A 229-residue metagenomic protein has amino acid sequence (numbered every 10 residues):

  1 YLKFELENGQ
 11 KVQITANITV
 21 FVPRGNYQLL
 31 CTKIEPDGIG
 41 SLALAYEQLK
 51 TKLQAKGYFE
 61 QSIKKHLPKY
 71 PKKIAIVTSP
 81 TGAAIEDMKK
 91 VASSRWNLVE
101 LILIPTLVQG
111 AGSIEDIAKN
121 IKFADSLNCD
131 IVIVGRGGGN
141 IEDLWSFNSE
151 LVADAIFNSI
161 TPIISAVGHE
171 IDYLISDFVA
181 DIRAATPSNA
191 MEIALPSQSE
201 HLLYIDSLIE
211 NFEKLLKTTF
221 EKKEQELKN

Functional and structural regions predicted by a protein language model:
Y1-E5: Beta-strand/loop nucleic-acid-binding surfaces
E7-V20: OB-fold and OB-like beta-barrel modules that bind single-stranded nucleic acids
A16, C31-K33, I76-P80, R136 (+3 more regions): Flexible glycine-/small-residue-rich
T19-L44: OB-fold/S1-family single-stranded nucleic acid-binding modules
I34-P36, T106-V108, G137-G139, H169-D172 (+1 more regions): Short, ordered loop/turn segments at secondary-structure junctions
G38-A43, V99-I102, L151-E170, L174-I175 (+1 more regions): Short, acidic/small-residue loops that bind anionic groups at enzyme active sites
L44-G135, N140-D143, N148-V152, I156-N158: Phosphate-binding glycine-rich loops and their immediate beta-loop-alpha structural context
H169-N229: Charged, elongated alpha-helical interaction scaffolds
